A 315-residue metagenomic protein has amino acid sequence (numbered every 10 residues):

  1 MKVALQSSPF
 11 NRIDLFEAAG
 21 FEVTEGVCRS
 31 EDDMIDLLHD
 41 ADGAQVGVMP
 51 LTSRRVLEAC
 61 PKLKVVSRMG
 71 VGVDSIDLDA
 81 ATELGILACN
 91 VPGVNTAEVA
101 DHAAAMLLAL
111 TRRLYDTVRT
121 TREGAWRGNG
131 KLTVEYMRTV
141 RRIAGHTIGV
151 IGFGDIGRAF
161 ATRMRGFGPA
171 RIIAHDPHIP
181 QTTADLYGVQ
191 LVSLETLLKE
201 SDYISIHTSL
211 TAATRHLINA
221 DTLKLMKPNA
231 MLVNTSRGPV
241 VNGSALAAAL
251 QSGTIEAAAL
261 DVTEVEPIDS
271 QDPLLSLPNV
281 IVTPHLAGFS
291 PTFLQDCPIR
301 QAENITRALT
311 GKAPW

Functional and structural regions predicted by a protein language model:
M1-A41: N-terminal glycine-/charge-rich "phosphate-binding" loop or analogous flexible N-terminal tail
A19, V134-P228: Rossmann-like dinucleotide/phosphate-binding beta-alpha-beta segment
G26-V27, G47, M69-G70, I86-A97 (+2 more regions): Short beta->alpha connector loops at strand-helix junctions that form conserved, small/polar/Pro-enriched
A41, C60, E200-S201, N229: An anion/phosphate-binding loop that grips the pyrophosphate of nucleotide cofactors and donors
M49, V71, D202, H207-L210 (+2 more regions): Short glycine-/small-residue-rich Rossmann-like dinucleotide-binding loops
L51-L63, A213-L232: Rossmann-fold NAD(P) dinucleotide-binding segment
L84, P92-T147, A159-T162, F167: Phosphate-binding beta-alpha-beta segment of Rossmann-like dinucleotide-binding domains, i.e., the NAD(P)
A88, N229-W315: Rossmann-like dinucleotide-binding domain for NAD(H)/NADP(H)
